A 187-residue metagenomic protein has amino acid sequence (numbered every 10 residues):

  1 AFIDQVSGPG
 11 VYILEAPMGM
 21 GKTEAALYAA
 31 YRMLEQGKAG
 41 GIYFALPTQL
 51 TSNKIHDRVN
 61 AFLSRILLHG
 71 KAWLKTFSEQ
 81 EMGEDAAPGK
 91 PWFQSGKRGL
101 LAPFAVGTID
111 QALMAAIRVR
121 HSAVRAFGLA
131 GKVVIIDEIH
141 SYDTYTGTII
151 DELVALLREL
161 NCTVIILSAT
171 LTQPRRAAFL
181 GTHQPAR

Functional and structural regions predicted by a protein language model:
A1-R187: N-terminal helicase ATP-binding lobe
